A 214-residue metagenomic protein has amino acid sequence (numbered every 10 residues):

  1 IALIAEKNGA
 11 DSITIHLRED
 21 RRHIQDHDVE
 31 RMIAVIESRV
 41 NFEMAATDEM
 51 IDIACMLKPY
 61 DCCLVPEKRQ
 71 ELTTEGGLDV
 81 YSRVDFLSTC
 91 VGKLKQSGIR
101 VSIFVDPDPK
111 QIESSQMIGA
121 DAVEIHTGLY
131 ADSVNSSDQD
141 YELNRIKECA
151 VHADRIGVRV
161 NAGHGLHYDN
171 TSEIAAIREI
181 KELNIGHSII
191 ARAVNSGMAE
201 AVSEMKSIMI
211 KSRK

Functional and structural regions predicted by a protein language model:
I1-E49, I53-P59, M117, Y141: Conserved N-terminal beta1-alpha1 strand-loop-helix module at the mouth
G9-D11, V35-E37, M56-C62, Q96 (+2 more regions): Glycine-enriched alpha-helix->loop->beta-strand junction motifs that scaffold or abut catalytic
I13-I15, V40-M44, C62-L64, V101-I103 (+3 more regions): Hydrophobic faces of well-ordered beta-strands that scaffold small-molecule active sites in alpha/beta enzyme cores
I33, G76, N135-Q139, R192-K214: C-terminal helical cap(s) of enzyme catalytic domains, especially alpha/beta-barrels
A34-F42, C90-I103, C149-A162: Short beta-strand/loop segments at the ligand-binding rim of alpha/beta enzyme cores
D48-L57, D108-I118, A162, L166-I180: Catalytic cores of alpha/beta
C63-E71, A122-V134, E179-M198: Glycine-rich phosphate-binding active-site loops on the catalytic face of alpha/beta enzymes
R100-H152: Histidine/lysine/aspartate-rich catalytic loop segments that bind and position anionic ligands
